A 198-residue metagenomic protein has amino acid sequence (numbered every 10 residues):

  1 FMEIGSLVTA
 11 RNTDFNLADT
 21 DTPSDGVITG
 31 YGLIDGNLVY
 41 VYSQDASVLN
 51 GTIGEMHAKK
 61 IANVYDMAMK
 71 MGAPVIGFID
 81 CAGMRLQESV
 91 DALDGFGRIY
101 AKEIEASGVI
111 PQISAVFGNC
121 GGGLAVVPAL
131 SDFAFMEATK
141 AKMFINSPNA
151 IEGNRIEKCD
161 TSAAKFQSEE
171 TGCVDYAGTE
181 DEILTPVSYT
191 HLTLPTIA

Functional and structural regions predicted by a protein language model:
F1-I28: N-terminal amphipathic, basic-rich helices that act as targeting or association modules
A18-D19, M56, D91-D94: Thiamine diphosphate
D25, G51-N63: Glycine-rich anion/phosphate-binding loops
Y31-D45, K60-Q87: A structural preference for short, pocket-lining loop segments at secondary-structure junctions
Q44-T52: Glycine-rich, flexible beta-strand/loop modules in the N-terminal catalytic cores of phosphate-handling
P74, V109-I113, P195: Short, proline-centered helix/strand-breaking motifs
I79-Y189: Conserved catalytic cores of soluble enzyme domains, especially glycine-rich substrate-binding beta-alpha loops
T190-T196: Conserved small/polar residues in nucleotide/adenosyl-binding loops
